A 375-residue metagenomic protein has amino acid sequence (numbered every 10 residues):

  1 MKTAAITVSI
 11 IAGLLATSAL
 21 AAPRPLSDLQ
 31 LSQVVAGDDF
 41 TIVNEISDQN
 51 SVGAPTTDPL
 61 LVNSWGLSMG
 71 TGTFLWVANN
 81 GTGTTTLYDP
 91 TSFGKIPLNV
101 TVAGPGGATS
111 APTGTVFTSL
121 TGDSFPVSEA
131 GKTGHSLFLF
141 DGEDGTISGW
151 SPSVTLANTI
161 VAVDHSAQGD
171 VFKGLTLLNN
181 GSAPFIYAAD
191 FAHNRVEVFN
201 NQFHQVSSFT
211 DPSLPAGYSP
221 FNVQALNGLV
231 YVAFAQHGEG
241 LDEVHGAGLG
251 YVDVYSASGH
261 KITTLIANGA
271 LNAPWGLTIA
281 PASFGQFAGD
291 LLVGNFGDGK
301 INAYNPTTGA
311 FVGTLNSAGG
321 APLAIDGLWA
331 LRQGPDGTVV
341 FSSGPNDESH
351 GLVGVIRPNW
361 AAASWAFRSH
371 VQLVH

Functional and structural regions predicted by a protein language model:
M1-K2, P25, T57: Short intrinsically disordered, low-complexity coil segments enriched in acidic
M1-L20: Gram-negative bacterial Sec-dependent N-terminal signal peptides
I11-A12, R24-L26, L292: Generic secretory/membrane-interface signal
T17-G37: N-terminal secretory leader/proregion of peptide precursors and effectors
V34-H375: Sequence/structural signature of beta-propeller domains
